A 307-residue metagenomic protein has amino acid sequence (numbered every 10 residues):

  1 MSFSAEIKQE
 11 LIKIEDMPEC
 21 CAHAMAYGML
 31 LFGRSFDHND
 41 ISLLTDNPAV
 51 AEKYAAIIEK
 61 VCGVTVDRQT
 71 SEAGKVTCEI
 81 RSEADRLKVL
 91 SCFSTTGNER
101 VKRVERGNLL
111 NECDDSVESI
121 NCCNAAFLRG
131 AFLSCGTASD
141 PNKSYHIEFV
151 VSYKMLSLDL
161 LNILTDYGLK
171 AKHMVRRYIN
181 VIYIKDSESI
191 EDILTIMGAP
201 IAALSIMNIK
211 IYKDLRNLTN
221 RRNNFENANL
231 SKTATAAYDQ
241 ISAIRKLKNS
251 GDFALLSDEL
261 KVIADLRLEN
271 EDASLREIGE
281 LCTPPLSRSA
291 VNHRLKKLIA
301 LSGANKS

Functional and structural regions predicted by a protein language model:
M1-D40, L44-I58: N-terminal, positively charged regions that mediate nucleic acid binding
E15-H23, V117-N124, A254-D258: Structural motif
A24-F32, A126-S134, D265: Short, hydrophobic/amphipathic alpha-helical patches that form generic packing surfaces within helical domains
R34-F36, D140, H173, Q240-R245: Short acidic (Asp/Glu) and glycine-rich catalytic loops that position anionic groups and cofactors
F36-S42, N142-S144, S274-R276: Short acidic, hydrophobic short linear motifs in intrinsically disordered regions
T45, E52, A56, K60-M207: DNA-contacting interfaces and partner/effector-binding or oligomerization modules in DNA-centric proteins
D192, I196-K296: Extended mid-to-C-terminal alpha-helical interaction segments
A300-S307: Short, Lys/Arg-enriched C-terminal cap helix and immediately downstream tail that follows
